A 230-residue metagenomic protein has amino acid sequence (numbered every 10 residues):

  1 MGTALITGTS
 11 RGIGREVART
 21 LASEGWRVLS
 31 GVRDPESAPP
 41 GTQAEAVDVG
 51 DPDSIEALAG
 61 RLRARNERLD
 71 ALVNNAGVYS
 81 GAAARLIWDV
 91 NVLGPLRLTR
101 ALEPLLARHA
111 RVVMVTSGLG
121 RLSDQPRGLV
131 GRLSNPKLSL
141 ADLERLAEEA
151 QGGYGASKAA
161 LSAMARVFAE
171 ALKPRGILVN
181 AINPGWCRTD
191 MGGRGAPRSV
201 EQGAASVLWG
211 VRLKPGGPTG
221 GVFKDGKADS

Functional and structural regions predicted by a protein language model:
S10-R19: N-terminal Rossmann NAD(P)H-binding glycine-rich loop of SDR-like oxidoreductase domains
E24-A38: Conserved glycine-rich Rossmann-like NAD(P)H-binding loop of the short-chain dehydrogenase/reductase
P40-D53: Rossmann-fold cofactor-recognition segment
G50-N66: Conserved Rossmann-fold cofactor-binding substructure of NAD(P)-dependent oxidoreductases
A57-G60, A83-D89: Active-site Tyr-X3-Lys motif and surrounding loop/helix of classical short-chain dehydrogenase/reductase
V78-R85, R108-K173: Catalytic loop of short-chain dehydrogenase/reductase
R97, A159, A181-P184, T189 (+1 more regions): C-terminal helical subdomain
